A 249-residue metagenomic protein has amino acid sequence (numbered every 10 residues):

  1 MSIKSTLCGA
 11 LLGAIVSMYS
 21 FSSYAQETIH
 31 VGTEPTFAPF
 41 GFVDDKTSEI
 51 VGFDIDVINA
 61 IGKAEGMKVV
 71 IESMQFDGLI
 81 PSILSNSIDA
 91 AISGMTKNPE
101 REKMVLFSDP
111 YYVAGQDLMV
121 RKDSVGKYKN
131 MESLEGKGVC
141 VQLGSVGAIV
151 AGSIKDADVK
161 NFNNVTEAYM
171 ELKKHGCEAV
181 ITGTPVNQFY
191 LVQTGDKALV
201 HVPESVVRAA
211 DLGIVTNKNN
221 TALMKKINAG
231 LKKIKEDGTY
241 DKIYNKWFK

Functional and structural regions predicted by a protein language model:
C8-L12, V16: Hydrophobic helical h-region of N-terminal Sec-dependent signal peptides in bacterial secretory/periplasmic proteins
S20-S22: N-terminal signal peptide c-region/cleavage motif recognized by signal peptidases
Q26-G94, D237: Extracytoplasmic small-molecule ligand-binding "clamshell" domains of the periplasmic binding protein/Venus flytrap
P35, V113-V120, T184, Q188-K232 (+1 more regions): Periplasmic-binding protein-like
K63, S73, D77-D89, M104-L106 (+4 more regions): Short helices/loops that flank or line small-molecule/ion binding pockets
K68, V146-K160, A198-P203, A229-K249: Ligand-binding clefts/hinges and TM-proximal coupling segments of bilobed small-molecule sensing domains
K68-Q75, V141, A157-E171, V202-S205: Short beta-strand-to-loop elements that line the ligand-binding cleft of bilobed periplasmic-binding protein-like
R121-G138: Flexible hinge/capping segments at coil-to-helix
